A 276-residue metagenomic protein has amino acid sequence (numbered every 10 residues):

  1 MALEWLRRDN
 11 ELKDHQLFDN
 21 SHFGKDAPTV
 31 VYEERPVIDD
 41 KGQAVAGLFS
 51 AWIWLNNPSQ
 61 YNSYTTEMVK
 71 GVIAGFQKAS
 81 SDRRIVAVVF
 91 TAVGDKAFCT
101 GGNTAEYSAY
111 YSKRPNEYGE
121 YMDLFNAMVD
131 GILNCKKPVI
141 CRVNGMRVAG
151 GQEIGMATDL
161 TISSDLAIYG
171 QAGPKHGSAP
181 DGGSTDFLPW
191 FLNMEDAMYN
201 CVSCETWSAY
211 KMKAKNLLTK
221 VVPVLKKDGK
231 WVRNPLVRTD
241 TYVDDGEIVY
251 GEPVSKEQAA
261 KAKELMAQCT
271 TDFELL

Functional and structural regions predicted by a protein language model:
M1-T91: Conserved CoA-thioester-binding segment of acyl-CoA-metabolizing enzymes
S21-G24, A92-M128, R147, K175-G177: Glycine- (often His-adjacent) and acidic-residue-rich active-site loop that binds/positions the CoA thioester
L48-N56, K70-K113, D130-R142, L160 (+1 more regions): A structural preference for short, pocket-lining loop segments at secondary-structure junctions
P58-N62, A97, S178: Short strand->helix junction
S63-T66, T100, A109, V202 (+2 more regions): Phosphate-coordinating loops and pocket residues in cytosolic domains that bind phosphorylated ligands
E67, G71, L124, G131 (+1 more regions): Charged catalytic carboxylate motif
V72-G75, M122-F125, W207: Short, well-ordered amphipathic alpha-helical segments that serve as non-catalytic structural scaffolds within diverse
D130-L275: Crotonase-fold acyl-CoA enzyme core
